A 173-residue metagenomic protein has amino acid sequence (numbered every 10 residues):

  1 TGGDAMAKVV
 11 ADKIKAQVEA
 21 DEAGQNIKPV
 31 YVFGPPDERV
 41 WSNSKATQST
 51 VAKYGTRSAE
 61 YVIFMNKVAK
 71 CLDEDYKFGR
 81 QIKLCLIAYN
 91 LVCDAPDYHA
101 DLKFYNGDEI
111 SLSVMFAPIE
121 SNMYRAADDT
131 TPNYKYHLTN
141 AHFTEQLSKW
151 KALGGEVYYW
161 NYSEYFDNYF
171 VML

Functional and structural regions predicted by a protein language model:
T1-D4, K8, D12-L173: Catalytic-core regions of glycoside hydrolase
